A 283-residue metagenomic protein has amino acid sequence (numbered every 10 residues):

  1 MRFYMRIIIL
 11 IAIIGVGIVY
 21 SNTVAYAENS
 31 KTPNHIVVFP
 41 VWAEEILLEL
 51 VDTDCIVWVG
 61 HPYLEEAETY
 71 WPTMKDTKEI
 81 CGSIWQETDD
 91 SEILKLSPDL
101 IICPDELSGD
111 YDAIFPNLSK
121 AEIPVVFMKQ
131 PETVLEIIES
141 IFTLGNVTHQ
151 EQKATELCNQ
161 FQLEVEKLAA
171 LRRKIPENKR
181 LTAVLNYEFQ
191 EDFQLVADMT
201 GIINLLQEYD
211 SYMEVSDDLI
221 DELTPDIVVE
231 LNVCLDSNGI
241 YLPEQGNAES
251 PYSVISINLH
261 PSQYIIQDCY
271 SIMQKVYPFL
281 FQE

Functional and structural regions predicted by a protein language model:
M1-I8: Bacterial N-terminal signal peptides that target proteins for export
I8-V19: Bacterial N-terminal signal peptides
S21, A25-A27: Boundary at the C-terminal end of the N-terminal hydrophobic targeting segment
T32-V51, K153-D210: Basic- and aromatic-lined ligand-binding clefts that recognize polyanionic substrates
N34-H35, T88, E132-N146, T155 (+2 more regions): Structured C-terminal subdomain patch of bacterial secreted/periplasmic proteins
H35-L96, L100-G109, L205-Y209: A short, structured surface patch at a secondary-structure boundary
E44-E49, L64-T69, C103, Q190-L195 (+2 more regions): Short, solvent-exposed loop/turn elements at domain surfaces
E66-A67, L107-A113, K129-T143, P176-D198: Extracytoplasmic ligand-binding site segments that recognize negatively charged/polar headgroups
